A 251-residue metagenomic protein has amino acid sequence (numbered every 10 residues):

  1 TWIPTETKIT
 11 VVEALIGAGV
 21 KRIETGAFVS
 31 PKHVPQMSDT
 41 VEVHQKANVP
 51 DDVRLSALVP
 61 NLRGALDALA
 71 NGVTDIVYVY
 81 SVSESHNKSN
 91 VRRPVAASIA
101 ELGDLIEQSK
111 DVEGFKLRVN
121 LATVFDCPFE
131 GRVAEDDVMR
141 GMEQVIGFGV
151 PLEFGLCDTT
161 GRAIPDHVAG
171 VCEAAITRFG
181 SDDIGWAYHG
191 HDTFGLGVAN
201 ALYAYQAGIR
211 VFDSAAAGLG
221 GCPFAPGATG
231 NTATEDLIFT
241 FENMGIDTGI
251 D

Functional and structural regions predicted by a protein language model:
T1-I9, V53-L62, N87-P94, T123-D136 (+2 more regions): Active-site mouth loops of central-metabolism enzymes
T5-V53, V59-D67, G72-D75: Glycine-rich, positively charged N-terminal anion/phosphate-binding segment
L15, A68, I76, V119 (+3 more regions): Conserved, mostly hydrophobic/aromatic
K21-K46, Y80-P94, T123-E130, E153-P165 (+1 more regions): Glycine-rich, proline-tolerant flexible connector loops at the mouths of alpha/beta enzymes
H33-A57, A96-K116, M139-V145, V168-Y188 (+1 more regions): Alpha-helix-loop-beta-strand connector modules within alpha/beta enzyme cores
T74-S83, R118-A122, G208-A215: Non-cysteine beta-strand/loop elements that form the S-adenosyl-L-methionine
S83-T159: Conserved anion-binding
T159-I250: Catalytic alpha/beta core domains of metabolic enzymes, predominantly
